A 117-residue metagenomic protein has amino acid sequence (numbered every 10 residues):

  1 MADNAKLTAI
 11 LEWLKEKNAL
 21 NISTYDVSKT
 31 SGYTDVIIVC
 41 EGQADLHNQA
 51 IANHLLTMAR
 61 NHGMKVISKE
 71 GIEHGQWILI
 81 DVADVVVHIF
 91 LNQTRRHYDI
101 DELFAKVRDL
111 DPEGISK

Functional and structural regions predicted by a protein language model:
M1-K29, L46-N53, T57-R60, E70-G71 (+3 more regions): Long, contiguous binding/interaction regions
S28, T34-I37: Short beta-strand segments
V39-E41: Short hydrophobic/aromatic beta-strand micro-patches that form the beta-sheet surface supporting nucleotide- or nucleic
K65: Basic, polyanion-binding surface patches
